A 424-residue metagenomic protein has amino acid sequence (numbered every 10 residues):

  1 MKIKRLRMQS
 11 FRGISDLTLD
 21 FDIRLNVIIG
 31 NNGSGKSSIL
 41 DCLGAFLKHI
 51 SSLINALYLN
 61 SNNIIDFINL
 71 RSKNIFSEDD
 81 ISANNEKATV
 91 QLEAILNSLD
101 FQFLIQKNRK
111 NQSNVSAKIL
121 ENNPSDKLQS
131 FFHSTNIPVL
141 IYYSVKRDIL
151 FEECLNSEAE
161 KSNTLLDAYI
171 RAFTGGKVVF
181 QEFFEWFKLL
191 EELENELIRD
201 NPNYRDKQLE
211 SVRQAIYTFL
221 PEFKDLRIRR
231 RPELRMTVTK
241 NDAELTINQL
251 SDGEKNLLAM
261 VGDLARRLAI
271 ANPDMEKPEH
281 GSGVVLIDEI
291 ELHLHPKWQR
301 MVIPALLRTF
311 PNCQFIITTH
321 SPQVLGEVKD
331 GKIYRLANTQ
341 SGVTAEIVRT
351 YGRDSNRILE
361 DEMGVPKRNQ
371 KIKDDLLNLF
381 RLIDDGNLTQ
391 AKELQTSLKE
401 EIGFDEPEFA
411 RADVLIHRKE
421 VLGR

Functional and structural regions predicted by a protein language model:
M1-F180, K329, I383, G403-R424: P-loop NTPase switch/coupling surface
M1-Y58, E233-K367: Switch/communication elements of ASCE P-loop NTPase nucleotide-binding domains
F46, W186-L190, R267, D375-D385: Solvent-exposed, amphipathic alpha-helical segments
N69, K73-N74, E78-D79, R230 (+1 more regions): A short mid-domain helix/strand-loop element embedded in enzyme catalytic domains that forms or borders the active-site
Q129, P304-F310, Q323-R424: RecA-like P-loop NTPase motor core
S130, L150-S157, I198-N201, M363-R368: Short, polar/flexible loop-turn hinges at active-site or ligand-entry regions and domain interfaces
L155-N156, I228-R230, K371-D375: Short coil/turn segments at secondary-structure boundaries
T164-L257, G262-H280, A391: Extended helical coiled-coil dimerization/tether regions that scaffold and oligomerize large DNA-maintenance assemblies
